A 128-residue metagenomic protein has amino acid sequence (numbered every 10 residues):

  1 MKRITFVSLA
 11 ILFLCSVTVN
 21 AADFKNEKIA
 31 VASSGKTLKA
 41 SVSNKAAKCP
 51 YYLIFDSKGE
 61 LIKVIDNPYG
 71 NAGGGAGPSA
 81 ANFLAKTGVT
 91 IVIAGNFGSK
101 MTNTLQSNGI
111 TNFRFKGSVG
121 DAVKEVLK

Functional and structural regions predicted by a protein language model:
K2, F6-Y69, Q106, I110-K128: Non-catalytic interface/targeting segments
D66-S107: Mid-chain, structured segments of secreted extracytoplasmic proteins
